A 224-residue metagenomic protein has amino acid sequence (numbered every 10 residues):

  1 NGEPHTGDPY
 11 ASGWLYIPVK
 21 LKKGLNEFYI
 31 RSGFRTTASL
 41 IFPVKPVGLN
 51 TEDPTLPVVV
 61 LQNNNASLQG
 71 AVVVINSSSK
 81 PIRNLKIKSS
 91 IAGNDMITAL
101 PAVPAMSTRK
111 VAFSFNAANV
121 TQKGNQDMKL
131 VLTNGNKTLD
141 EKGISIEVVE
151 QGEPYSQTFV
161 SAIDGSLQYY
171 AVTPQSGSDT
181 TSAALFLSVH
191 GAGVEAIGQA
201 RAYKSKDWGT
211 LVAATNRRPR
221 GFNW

Functional and structural regions predicted by a protein language model:
N1-V44, A105-A118: Beta-strand-rich ligand-recognition modules
A38-V44, L139-I146, G198: Edge beta-strands of extracellular beta-sandwich domains
A38-V59: A structural signal for beta-strand and strand-to-loop patches characteristic of beta-rich domains
V58-S67: Short, solvent-exposed loop/linker segments at the N-terminal edge of repeated beta-sheet extracellular domains
V72-P81: Asparagine-centered strand-capping/turn motif at beta-strand->loop junctions
K80-K88: Short, hydrophobic/aromatic beta-strand segments
G93-T180: A domain-start/cap signature at the N-terminus of enzymes
T180-N223: Active-site machinery of serine-nucleophile hydrolases
